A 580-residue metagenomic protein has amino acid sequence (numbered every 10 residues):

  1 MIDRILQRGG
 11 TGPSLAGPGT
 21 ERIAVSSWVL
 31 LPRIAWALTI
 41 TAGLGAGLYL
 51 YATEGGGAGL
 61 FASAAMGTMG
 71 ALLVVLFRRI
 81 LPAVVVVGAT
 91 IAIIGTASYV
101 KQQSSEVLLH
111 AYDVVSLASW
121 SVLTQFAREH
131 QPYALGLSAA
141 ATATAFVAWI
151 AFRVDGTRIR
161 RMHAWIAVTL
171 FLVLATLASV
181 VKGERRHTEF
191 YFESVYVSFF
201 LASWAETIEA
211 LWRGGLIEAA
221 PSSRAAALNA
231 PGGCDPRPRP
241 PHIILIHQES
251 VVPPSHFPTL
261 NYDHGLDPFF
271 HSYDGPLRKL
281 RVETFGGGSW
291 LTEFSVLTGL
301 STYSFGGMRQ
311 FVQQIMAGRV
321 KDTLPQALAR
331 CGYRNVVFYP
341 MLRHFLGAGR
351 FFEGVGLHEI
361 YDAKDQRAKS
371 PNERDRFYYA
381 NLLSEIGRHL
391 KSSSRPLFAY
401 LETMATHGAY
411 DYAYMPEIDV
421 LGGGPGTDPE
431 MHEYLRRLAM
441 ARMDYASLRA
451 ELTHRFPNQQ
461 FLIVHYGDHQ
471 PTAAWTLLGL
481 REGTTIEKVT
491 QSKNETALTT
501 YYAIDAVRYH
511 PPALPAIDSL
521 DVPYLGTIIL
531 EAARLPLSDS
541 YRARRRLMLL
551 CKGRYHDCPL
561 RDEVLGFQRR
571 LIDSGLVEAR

Functional and structural regions predicted by a protein language model:
I2-D3, G9-R22, S63-I80, S98 (+5 more regions): Short, charged N-terminal helix-start/capping segments
I2-V195: Transmembrane and membrane-interface helices of multi-pass, inner-membrane envelope-modifying transferases
T11-G17, R160-M162, S223-D235, Y445-H454: Short, motif-level signal for alpha-helix interfacial/capping segments enriched in acidic residues and aromatics/proline
T20-L30, T124-Q131, L135-S179, R213 (+5 more regions): Solvent-exposed, charged interface segments at domain starts and junctions
E21, V25-W28, P236, G553 (+1 more regions): Residue-level detector of bioactive/disordered segments in secreted/extracellular proteins and virion assembly
V114-L117, S194-A205, E209-A210, G214 (+3 more regions): Alpha-helix initiation and N-capping motif
L177-H247, H256-T259: Membrane-interface segments at or immediately adjacent to transmembrane helices that form the boundary between
G232-C234, Q248, P253-P258, Y262-R580: Solvent-exposed soluble domains appended to multi-pass membrane proteins
